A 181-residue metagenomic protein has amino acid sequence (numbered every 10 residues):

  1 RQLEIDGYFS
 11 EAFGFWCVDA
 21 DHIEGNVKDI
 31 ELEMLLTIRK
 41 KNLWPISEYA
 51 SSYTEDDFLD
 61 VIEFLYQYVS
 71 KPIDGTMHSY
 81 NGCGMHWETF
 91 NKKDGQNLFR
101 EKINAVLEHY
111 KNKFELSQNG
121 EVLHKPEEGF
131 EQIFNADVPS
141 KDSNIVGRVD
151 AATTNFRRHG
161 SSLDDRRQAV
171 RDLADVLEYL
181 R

Functional and structural regions predicted by a protein language model:
R1-E101: Charged interaction/catalytic cores of defense and host-pathogen modules
D6, S10, V69-P72, Y110-F114 (+3 more regions): Short secondary-structure junctions and interdomain/linker hinges
F9-F15, L32-K40, L116, E121-V122 (+3 more regions): Generic preference for hydrophobic/aromatic residues in regular secondary structure cores
I38-I46, A50-Y53, K125-G129, I133 (+2 more regions): Residue-level signal for well-ordered alpha-helical segments
L59, R100, N104-L107, V170-L177: Generic structural concept
E63-R148: Helix-loop junctions and short alpha-helical segments
E131-R181: Amphipathic, oligomerization/interface secondary-structure segments
